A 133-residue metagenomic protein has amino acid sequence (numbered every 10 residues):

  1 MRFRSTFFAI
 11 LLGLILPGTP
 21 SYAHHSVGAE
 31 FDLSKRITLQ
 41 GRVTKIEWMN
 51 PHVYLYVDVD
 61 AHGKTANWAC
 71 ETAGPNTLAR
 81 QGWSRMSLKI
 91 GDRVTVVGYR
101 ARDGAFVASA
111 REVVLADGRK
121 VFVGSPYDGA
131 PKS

Functional and structural regions predicted by a protein language model:
F8-T19: Bacterial N-terminal signal peptides
Y22-I37: Short boundary/loop segments of OB/S1/cold-shock single-stranded nucleic-acid-binding domains
G41-V43, R93: Conserved hydrophobic positions within beta-strands
M49-V59: Short aromatic-glycine-enriched beta-strand elements
H62-A73: A short macromolecule-binding patch
T72-R80: Short, structured beta-strand/loop micro-motifs enriched in basic residues and often containing a Trp
R80-T95: Short nucleic-acid-contacting surface segments enriched for D/E, G, S/T with interspersed K/R
A101-S125: OB-fold/S1-family single-stranded nucleic acid-binding modules
